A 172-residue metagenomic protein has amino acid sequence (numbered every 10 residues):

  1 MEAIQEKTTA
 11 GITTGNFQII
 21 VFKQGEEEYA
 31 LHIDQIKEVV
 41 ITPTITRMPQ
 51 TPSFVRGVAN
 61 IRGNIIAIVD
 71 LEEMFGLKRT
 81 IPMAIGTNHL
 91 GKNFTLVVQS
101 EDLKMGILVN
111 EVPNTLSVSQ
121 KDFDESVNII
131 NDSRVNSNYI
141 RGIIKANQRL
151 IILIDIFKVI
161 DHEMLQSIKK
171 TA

Functional and structural regions predicted by a protein language model:
M1-A172: An acidic, low-aromatic, low-complexity terminal/linker signal
